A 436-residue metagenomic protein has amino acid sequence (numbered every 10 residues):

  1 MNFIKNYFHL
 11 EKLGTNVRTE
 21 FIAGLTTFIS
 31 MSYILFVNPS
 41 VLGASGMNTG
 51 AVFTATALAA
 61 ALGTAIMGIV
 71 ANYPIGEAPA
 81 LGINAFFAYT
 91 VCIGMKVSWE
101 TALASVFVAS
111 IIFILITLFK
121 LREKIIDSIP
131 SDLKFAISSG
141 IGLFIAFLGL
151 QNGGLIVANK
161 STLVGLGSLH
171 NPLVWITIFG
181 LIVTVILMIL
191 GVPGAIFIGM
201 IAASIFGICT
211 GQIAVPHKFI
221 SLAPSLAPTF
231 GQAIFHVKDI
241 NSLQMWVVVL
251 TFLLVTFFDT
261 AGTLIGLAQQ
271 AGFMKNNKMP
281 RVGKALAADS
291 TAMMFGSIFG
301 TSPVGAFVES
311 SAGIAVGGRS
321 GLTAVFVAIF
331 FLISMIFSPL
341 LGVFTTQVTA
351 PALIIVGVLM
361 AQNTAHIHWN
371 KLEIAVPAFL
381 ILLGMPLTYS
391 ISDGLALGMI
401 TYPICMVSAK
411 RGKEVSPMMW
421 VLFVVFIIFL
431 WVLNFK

Functional and structural regions predicted by a protein language model:
M1-A51, G165-L166, I198-G283, F426-I428: Helix-loop-helix hairpins and the membrane-proximal interhelical loops of multi-pass alpha-helical transport proteins
N2-N38, A59, A80-S138, Q269-T364: Helix-loop-helix junctions within the multi-pass membrane cores of secondary transporters/permeases
L25-S32, L62-A65, I69, A146 (+4 more regions): Hydrophobic/aromatic residues within the transmembrane alpha-helices of Major Facilitator Superfamily
S40-A51, V91-T101, S242-W246, T345 (+1 more regions): Helix-coil boundary and interhelical linker segments in multi-pass alpha-helical membrane proteins
S45-A65: Loop-to-helix transition at the N-terminal end of transmembrane alpha-helices
A60-L81, I112: Juxtamembrane transmembrane-helix boundary signature
M95-I205, C209, V325-K436: Membrane-embedded alpha-helical modules
